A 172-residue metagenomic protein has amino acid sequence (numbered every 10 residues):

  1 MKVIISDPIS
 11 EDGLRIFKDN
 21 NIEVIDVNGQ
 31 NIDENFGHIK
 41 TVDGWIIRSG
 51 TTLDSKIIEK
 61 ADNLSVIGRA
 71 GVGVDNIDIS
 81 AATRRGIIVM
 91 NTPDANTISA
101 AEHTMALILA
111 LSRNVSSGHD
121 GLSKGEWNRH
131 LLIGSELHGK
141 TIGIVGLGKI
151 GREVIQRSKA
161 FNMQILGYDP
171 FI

Functional and structural regions predicted by a protein language model:
M1, D62, T83, I155-K159: Surface-exposed amphipathic alpha-helices with a cationic face
M1-V42: N-terminal glycine-/charge-rich "phosphate-binding" loop or analogous flexible N-terminal tail
K2, D12, E23-I25, T97 (+2 more regions): Structural/interface elements that position substrates and couple domains in central-metabolism enzymes
I4, I25, V66-G68, I88-M90 (+3 more regions): Structural detector of well-ordered beta-strand residues that form the stable sheet scaffold of enzyme domains
I5, N31, G44-H119, G134: Phosphate/diphosphate ligand-binding glycine-rich loop within oxidoreductases
I16, H103, L107, E153 (+1 more regions): Rossmann-fold NAD(P)-dependent oxidoreductase module
V24-Q30, R48-S49, G121-H130: Short gly/ser/thr-rich secondary-structure transition/capping motifs
H130-I172: Rossmann-like dinucleotide/phosphate-binding beta-alpha-beta segment
